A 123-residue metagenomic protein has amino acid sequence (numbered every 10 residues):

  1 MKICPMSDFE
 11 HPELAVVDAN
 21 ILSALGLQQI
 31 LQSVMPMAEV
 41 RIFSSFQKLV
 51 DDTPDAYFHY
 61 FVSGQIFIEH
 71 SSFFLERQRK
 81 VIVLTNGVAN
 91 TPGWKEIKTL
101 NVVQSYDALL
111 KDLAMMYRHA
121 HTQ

Functional and structural regions predicted by a protein language model:
M1-T122: N-terminal regulatory/sensing modules of transcriptional regulators
